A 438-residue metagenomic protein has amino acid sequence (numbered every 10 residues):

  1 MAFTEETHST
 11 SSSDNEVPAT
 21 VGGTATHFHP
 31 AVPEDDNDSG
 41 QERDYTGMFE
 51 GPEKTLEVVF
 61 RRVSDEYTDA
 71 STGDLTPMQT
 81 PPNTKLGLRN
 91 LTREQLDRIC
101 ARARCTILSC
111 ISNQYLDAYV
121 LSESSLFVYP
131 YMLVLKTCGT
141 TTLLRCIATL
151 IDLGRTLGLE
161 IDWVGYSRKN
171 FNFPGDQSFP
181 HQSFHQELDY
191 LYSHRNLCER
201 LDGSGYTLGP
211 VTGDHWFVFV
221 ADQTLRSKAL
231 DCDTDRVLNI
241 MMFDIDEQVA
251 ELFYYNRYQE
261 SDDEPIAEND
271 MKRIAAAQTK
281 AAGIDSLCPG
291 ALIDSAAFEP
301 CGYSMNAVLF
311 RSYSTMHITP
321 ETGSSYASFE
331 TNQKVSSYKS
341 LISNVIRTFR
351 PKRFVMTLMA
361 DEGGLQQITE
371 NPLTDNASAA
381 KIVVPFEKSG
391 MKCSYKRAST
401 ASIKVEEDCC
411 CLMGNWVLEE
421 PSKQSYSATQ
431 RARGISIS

Functional and structural regions predicted by a protein language model:
A2-S438: Polybasic/polar functional segments that serve as interface/processing modules
